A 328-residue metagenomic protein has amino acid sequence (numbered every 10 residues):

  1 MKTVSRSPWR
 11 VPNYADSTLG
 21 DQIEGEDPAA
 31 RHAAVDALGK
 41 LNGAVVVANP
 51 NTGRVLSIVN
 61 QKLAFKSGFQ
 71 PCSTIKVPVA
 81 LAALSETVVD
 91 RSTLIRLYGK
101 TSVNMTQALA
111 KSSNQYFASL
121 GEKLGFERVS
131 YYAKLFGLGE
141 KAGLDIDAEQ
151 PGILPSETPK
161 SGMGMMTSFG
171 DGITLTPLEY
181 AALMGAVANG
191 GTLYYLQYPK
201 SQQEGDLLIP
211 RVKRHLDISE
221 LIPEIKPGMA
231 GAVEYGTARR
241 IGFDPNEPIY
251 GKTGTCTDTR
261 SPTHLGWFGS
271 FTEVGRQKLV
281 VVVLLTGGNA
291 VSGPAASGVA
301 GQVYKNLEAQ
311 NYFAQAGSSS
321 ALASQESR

Functional and structural regions predicted by a protein language model:
M1-A44, V212, F268, F313 (+1 more regions): Extracytoplasmic/periplasmic proteins that interact with beta-lactams or build/remodel peptidoglycan
D16-G25, K62-F69, L94-T106, Q115-L120 (+4 more regions): Second-shell loop/turn segments in exported
D27, R31-V35, M105-L109, N114-A118 (+8 more regions): Extracytoplasmic/secreted envelope proteins and their assembly/folding machinery, especially bacterial periplasmic
A34-L38, G53, G68-R91, A108 (+4 more regions): Active-site SXXK
D36-K62: A short, well-structured edge-of-sheet supersecondary motif
G43, L94-P155, K160-A181, A186: Active-site-adjacent helix/loop patches that line small-molecule binding or acyl-intermediate pockets
A64, G164-D171, L175-K200, E204-R211 (+1 more regions): Active-site beta-strand/loop architecture of penicillin-binding DD-peptidases
D90-S113, A181-F243, A290, Y312-R328: Conserved active-site-proximal loop/helix segments of enzymes involved in bacterial cell-wall and related
